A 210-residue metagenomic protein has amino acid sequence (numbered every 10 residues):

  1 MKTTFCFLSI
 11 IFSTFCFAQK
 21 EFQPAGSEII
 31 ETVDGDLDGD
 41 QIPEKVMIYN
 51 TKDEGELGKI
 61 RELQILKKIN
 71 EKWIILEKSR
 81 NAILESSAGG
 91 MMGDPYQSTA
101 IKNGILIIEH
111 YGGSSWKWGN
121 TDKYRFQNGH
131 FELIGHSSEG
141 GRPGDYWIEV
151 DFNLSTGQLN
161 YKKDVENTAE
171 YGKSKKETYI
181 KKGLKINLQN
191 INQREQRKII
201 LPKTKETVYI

Functional and structural regions predicted by a protein language model:
M1-E21: Bacterial Sec-dependent N-terminal signal peptides
T4, I101-I210: Acidic, small-residue rich beta-repeat scaffolds with periodic aromatic anchors
Q19-S27, E71-G93, N187-N190: Blade-edge motifs of beta-propeller repeat domains
E28-L37, D94-N103: Beta-propeller blade termini
T32, Q64, Y96, T121-R125: Hydrophobic/aromatic beta-strand elements that line small-molecule binding cavities or substrate pockets in beta-rich
L37-N50, A100-H110: Acidic/hydrophobic-patterned starts of short beta strands in beta-sheet-rich repeat architectures
T51-G55, G113-S115: Short glycine/acidic-enriched loop and turn motifs that connect beta-strands
L57-S79, Y124-N128: Beta-propeller blade repeat segments, especially FG-GAP/WD-type strand-to-loop junctions in 6- to 7-bladed propeller
